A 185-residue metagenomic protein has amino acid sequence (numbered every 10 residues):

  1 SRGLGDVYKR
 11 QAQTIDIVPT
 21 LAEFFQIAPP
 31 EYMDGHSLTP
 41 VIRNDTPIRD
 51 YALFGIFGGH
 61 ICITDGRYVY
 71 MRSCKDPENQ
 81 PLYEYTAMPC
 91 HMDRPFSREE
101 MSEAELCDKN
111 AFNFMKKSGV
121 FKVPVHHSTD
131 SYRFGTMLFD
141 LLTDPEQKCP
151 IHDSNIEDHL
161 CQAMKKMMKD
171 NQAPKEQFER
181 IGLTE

Functional and structural regions predicted by a protein language model:
S1-Y8: Short, small-residue-biased leader/transition segments that mark boundaries at the very start of proteins
K9-D65: Polar, surface-exposed loop/tail segments that function as active-site lids or cofactor/substrate-recognition elements
A12-P19, H36, R133-T136, P145 (+2 more regions): A structural signal for well-ordered alpha-helical segments within the folded catalytic domains of diverse enzymes
V18-A22, Q26, T39, M71 (+3 more regions): Non-transmembrane alpha-helical segments in soluble domains of secreted/periplasmic/extracellular proteins
R49-L53, S154, F178, G182: WW-domain-binding short linear motifs
F57-H152: C-terminal, low-complexity/hydrophilic appendages and adjacent surface loops of extracellular/periplasmic anionic
H159-T184: Charge-dense polyanion-binding interfaces
